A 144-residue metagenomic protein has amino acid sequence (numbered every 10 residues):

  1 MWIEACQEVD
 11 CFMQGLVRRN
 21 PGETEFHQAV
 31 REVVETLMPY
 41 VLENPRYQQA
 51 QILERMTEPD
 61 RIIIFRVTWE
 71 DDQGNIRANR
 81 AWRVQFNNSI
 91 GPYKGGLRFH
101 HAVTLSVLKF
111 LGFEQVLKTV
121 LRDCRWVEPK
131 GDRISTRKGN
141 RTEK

Functional and structural regions predicted by a protein language model:
M1-K144: N-terminal ligand-binding/catalytic initiation module
